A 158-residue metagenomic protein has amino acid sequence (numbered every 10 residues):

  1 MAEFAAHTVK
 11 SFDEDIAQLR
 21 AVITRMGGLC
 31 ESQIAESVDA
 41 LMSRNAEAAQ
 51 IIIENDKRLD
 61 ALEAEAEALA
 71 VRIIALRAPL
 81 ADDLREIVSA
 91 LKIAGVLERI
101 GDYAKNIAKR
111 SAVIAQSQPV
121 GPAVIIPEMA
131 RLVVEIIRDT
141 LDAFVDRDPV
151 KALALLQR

Functional and structural regions predicted by a protein language model:
M1-R158: Cytosolic, long alpha-helical scaffolding segments
